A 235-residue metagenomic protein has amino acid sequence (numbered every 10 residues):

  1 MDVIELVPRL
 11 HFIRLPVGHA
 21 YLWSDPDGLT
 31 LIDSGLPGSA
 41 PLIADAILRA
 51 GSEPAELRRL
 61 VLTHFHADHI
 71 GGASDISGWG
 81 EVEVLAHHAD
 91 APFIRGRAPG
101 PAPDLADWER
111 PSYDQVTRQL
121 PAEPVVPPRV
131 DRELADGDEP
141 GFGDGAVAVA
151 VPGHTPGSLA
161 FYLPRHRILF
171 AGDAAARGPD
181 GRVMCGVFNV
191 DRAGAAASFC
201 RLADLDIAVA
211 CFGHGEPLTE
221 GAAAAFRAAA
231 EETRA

Functional and structural regions predicted by a protein language model:
M1-P8, V116-A122, F142-D144: Short Pro/Gly-enriched beta-strand edge/turn motifs at strand-loop
D2-A50, A160-G172: Conserved beta-strand hairpin/beta-sheet module of binuclear metal-dependent hydrolase folds, prominently
R9, W23, D33, I43 (+9 more regions): Divalent metal-coordination and catalytic microenvironments
S24-P26, Y113-T117, A175-D180: Short, basic/glycine-rich phosphate-binding loops at helix/coil junctions that contact nucleotide phosphates
L29, L36-G38, A122-R132, D138-G141 (+2 more regions): Metallo-beta-lactamase
A40, L48-A135: Active-site HxH/HxHxD metal-binding segment of metal-dependent hydrolases
D45-I47, S74-G78, A98-P101, H166 (+2 more regions): Short, glycine/charged-enriched secondary-structure capping and boundary segments
E83-L85, F226-A235: Core catalytic region of metal-dependent phosphoesterases/phosphodiesterases, especially metallo-beta-lactamase-like
